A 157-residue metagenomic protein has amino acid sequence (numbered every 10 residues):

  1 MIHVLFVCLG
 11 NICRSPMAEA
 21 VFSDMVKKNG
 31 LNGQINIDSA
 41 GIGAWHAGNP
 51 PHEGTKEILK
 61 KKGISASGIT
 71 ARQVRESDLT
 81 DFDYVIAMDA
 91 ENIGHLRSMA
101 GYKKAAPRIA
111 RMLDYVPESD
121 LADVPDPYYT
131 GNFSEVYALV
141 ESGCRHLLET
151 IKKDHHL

Functional and structural regions predicted by a protein language model:
M1-D81, E149-L157: Conserved active-site segments centered on acidic
S15, M88-D89: Replace "coordinates the UDP/GDP/TDP-sugar" with "coordinates nucleotide-activated sugar donors
Y84, A90-L157: Phosphate-binding/catalytic loops
